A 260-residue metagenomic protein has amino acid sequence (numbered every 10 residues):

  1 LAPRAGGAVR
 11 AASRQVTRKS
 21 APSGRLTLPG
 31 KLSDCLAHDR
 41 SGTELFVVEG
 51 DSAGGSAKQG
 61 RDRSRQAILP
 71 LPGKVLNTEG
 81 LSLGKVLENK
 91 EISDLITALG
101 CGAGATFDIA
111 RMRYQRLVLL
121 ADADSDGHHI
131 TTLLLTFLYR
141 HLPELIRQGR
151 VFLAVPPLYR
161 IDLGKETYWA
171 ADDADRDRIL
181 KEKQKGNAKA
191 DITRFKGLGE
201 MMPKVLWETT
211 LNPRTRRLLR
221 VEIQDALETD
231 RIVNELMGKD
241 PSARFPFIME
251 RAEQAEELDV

Functional and structural regions predicted by a protein language model:
L1-G7, L120-H129: N-terminal assembly/transducer modules of large multi-domain enzymes, emphasizing dimerization/partner-binding
L1-K74, F107-I109, R116, L218-V260: GHKL-family ATPase ATP-binding module
A11, P29, L133, E144 (+1 more regions): Charged C-terminal transducer/switch regions of large nucleotide-driven machines
Q15-A21, D39-T43, E88-I92, S125 (+1 more regions): N-terminal start-of-chain detector that recognizes signal peptides and the immediate post-cleavage beginning
Q15-V16, K31-D34, V75-S82, R116-D124 (+2 more regions): Short hinge/gating elements
S41-R111, H129-L135, Y139-L153: Metal-dependent catalytic core segments for phosphate chemistry
E44-E49, L119, K196-G199, E208: Conserved, well-structured core segments
D51, G73, A123-D126, P156-L158 (+1 more regions): An acidic- and aromatic-residue-enriched active-site/binding cleft used to recognize and process polar
